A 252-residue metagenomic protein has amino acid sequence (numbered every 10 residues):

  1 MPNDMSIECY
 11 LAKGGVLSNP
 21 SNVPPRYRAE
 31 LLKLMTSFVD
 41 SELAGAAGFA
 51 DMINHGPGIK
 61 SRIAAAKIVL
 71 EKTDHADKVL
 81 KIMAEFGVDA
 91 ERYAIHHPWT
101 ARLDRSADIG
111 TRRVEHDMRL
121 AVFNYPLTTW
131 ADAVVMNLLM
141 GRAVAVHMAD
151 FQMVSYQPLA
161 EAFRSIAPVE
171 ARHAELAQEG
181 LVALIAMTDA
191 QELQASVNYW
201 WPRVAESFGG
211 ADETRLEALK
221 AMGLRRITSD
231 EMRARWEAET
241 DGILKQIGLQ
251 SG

Functional and structural regions predicted by a protein language model:
M1-C9, I68-D108, A177-I185: Conserved alpha-helical segments that form or flank metal/cofactor-binding pockets of metalloenzymes
M1-S18, D40, H97-H116, R235-Q246: Acidic, low-complexity proline/glycine-rich segments
V16-T36, P98-M136, M187-T188, W200-I227: Acidic/His metal-coordination segments adjacent to aromatic residues that form catalytic metal sites in metalloenzymes
P24-G56, F123-V154, A234, A238: Alpha-helical bundle segments that constitute or directly flank the non-heme di-iron/ferroxidase center
R28-F38, P57-H75, T129-A133, P158-A171: Alpha-helical scaffold segments that form or flank carboxylate-/histidine-based iron centers
D51-I63, V146-S165, E179-Q194, R215-G223: Inter-helical turn/loop segments and adjacent helix faces that build the functional surface of alpha-helical bundle
E91-E175: Active-site-proximal alpha-helical scaffolds that flank and shape metal-associated catalytic sites
R215-G252: Long hydrophobic alpha-helical segments typical of transmembrane helices together with their membrane-interfacial
